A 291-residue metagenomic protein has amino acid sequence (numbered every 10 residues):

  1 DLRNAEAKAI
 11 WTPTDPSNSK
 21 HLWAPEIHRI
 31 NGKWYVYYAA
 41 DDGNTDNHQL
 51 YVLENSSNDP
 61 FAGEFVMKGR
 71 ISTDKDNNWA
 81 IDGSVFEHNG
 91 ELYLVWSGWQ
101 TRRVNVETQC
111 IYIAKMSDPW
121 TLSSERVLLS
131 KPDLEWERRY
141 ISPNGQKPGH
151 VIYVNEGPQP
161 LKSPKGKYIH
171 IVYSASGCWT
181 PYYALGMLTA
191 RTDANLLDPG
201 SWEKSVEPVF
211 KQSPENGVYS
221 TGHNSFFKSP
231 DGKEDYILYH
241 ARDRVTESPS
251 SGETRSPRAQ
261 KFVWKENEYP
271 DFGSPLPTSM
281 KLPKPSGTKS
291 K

Functional and structural regions predicted by a protein language model:
D1-K291: Carbohydrate-active catalytic/glycan-binding domains of CAZyme proteins, especially the secreted or lumenal ectodomains
